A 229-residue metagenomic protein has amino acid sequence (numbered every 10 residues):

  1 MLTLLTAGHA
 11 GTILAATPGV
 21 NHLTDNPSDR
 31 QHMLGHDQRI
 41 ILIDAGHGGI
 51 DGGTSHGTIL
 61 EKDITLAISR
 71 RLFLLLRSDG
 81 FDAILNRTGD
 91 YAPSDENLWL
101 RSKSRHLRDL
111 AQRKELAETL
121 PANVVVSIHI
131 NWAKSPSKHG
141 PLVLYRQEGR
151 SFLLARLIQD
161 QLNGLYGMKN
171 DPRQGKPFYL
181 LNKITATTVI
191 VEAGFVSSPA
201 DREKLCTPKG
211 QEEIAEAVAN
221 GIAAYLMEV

Functional and structural regions predicted by a protein language model:
M1-V229: Catalytic-site microenvironment of enzymes that process N-acetyl-hexosamine-containing cell-wall polysaccharides
